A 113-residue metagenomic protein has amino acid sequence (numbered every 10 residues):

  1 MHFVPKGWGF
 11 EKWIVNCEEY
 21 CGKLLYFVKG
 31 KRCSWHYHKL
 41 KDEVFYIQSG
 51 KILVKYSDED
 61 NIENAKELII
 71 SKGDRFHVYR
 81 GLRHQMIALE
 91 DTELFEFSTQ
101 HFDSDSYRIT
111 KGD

Functional and structural regions predicted by a protein language model:
M1-L24, R32-S34, E67-L68, I109-D113: A short, N-terminal "cap"/entry segment at the start of jelly-roll beta-barrel domains of the cupin/DSBH fold
V4-P5, E59-I62, R83-D113: Double-stranded beta-helix
E18-Y20, K29-R32, K51-L53, D60 (+1 more regions): Short, charged/polar surface micro-motifs in flexible loops or helix N-caps
L24-L25, H36, D42-I47, L68 (+2 more regions): His/acidic/aromatic-lined binding-pocket segments of jelly-roll/cupin-type domains and related regulatory beta-sandwich
S34-H36, V54-K55, F76-V78, R83-L89 (+1 more regions): Short beta-strand His + acidic residue motifs that chelate non-heme Fe in jelly-roll/DSBH and cupin folds
L40-D58: Glycine- and acidic-residue-biased ligand/ion/polar-headgroup-sensing regions
D58-G81: Short acidic-glycine-tyrosine-enriched beta hairpin
